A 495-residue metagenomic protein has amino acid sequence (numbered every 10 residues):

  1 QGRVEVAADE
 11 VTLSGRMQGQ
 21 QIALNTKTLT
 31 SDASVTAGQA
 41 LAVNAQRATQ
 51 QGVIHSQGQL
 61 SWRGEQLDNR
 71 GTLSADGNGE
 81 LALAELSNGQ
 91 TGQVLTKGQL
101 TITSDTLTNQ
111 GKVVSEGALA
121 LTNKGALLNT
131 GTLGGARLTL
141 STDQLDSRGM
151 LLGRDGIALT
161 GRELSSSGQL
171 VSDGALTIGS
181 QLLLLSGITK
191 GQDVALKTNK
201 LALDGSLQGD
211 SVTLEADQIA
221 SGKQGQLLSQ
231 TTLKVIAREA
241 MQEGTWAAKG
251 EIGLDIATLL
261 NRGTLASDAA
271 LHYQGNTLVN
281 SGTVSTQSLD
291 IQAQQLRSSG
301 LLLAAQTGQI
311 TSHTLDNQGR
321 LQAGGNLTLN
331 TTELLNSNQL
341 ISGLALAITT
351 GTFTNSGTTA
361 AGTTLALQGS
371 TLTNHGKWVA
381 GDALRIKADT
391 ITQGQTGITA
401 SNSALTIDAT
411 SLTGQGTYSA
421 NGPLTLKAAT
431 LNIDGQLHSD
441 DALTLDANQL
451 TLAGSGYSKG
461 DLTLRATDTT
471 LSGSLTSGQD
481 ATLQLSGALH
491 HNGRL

Functional and structural regions predicted by a protein language model:
G2-V11, Q21-L29, Q39-Q46, G58-L67 (+24 more regions): Well-ordered beta-strand segments characteristic of repetitive beta-sheet solenoids
T12-M17, T30-T36, T49-H55, D68-S74 (+22 more regions): Short, T/G/N/S-enriched strand-turn elements that build extracellular solenoid repeat scaffolds
